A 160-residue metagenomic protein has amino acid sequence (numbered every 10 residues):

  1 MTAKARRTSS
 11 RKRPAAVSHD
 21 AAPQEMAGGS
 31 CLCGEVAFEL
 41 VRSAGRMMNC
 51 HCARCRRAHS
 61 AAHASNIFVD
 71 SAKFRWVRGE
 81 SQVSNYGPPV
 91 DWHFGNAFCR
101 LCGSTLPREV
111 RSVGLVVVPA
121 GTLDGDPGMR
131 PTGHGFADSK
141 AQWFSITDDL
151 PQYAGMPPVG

Functional and structural regions predicted by a protein language model:
T2-G160: A short Gly-Trp-Pro
